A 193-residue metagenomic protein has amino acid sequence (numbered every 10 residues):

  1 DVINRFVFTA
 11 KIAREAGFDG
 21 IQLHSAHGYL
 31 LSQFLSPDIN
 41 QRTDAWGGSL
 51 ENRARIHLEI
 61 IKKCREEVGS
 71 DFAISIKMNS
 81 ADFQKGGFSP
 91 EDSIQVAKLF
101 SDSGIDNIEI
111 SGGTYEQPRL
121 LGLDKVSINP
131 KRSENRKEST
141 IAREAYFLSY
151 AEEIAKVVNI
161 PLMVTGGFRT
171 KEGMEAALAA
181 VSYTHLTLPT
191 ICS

Functional and structural regions predicted by a protein language model:
D1-L186, S193: Flavin-dependent oxidoreductase catalytic cores
